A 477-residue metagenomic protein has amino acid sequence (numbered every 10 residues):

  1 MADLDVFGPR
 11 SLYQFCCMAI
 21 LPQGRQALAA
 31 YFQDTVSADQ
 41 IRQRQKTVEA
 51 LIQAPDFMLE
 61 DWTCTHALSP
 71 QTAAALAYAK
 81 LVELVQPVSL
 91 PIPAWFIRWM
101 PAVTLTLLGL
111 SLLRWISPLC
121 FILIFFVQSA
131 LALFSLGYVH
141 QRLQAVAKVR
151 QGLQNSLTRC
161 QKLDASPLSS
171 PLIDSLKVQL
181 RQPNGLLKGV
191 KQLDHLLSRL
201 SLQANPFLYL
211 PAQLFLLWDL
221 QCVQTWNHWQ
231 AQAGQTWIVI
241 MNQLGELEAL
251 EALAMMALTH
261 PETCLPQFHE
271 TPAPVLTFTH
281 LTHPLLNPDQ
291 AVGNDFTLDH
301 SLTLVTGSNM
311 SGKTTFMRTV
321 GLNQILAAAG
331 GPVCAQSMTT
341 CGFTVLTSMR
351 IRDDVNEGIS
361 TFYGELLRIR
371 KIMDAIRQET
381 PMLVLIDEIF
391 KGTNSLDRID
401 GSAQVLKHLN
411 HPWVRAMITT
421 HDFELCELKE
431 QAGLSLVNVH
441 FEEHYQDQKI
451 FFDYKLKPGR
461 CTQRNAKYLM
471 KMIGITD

Functional and structural regions predicted by a protein language model:
M1-S308, F316-G321, A327-V345, L367-R368: Alpha-helical coupling/stalk and coiled-coil linker elements that connect catalytic or binding modules and transmit
L253, H260-D477: ATPase nucleotide-binding head domains, primarily ABC-like/P-loop NTPase cores
